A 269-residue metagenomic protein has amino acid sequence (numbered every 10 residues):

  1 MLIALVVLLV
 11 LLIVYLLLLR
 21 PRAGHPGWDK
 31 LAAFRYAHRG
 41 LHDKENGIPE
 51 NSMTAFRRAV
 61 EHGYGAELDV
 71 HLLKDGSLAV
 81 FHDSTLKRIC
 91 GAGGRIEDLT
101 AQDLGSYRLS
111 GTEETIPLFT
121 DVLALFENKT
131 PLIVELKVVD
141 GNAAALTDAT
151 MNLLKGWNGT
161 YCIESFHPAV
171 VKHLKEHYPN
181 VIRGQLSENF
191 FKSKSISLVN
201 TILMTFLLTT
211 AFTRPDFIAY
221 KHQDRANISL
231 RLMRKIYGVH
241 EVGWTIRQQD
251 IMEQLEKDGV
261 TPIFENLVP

Functional and structural regions predicted by a protein language model:
M1-P269: Phosphate-group recognition and catalysis centered on beta-loop-alpha active-site segments
